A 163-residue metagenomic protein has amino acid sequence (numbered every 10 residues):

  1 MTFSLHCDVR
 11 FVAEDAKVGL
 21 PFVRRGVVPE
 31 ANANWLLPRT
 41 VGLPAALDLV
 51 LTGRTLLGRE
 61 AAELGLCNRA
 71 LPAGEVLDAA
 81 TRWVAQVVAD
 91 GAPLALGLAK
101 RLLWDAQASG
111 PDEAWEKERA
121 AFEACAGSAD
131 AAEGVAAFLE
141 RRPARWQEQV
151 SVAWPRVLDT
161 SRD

Functional and structural regions predicted by a protein language model:
M1-L51, L64, A79-W83: CoA-thioester-processing core
F11-A16, C67-E116, E123-A124, A129 (+1 more regions): C-terminal long alpha-helix characteristic of the crotonase
N32-L36, A45, L98, E118-A121 (+1 more regions): Hydrophobic alpha-helical segments typical of transmembrane helices and their membrane-interface/capping positions
G42, L57, P72-E75: Short loop/turn segments at beta->alpha junctions
L51-T52, G127: Short amphipathic helical patch at the helix-1/turn junction of helix-turn-helix
R54-E60: Acidic, divalent-metal-coordinating active-site segment for phosphoryl/phosphodiester hydrolysis, typified by short
